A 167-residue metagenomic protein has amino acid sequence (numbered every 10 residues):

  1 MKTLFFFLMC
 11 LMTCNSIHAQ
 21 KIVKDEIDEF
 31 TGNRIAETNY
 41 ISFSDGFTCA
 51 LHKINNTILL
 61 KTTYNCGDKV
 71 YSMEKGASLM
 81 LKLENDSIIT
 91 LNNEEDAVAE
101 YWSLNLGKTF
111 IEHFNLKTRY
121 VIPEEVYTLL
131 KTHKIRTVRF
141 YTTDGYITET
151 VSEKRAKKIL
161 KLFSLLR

Functional and structural regions predicted by a protein language model:
M1-V23: Bacterial Sec-dependent N-terminal signal peptides
Q20-S78: An ectodomain-focused feature that recognizes extracytoplasmic/extracellular
G32, D86-I88, G145: Detector for glycine-centered tight turns/loop "hinges" at secondary-structure junctions
K61-T63, M80-K82, R119-V121, R139: Residue-level recognition of well-ordered beta-strand positions that form the cores of beta-sheet-rich folds across
Y64-D68, N85, D144: Beta-strand elements of well-folded, non-transmembrane domains
E74-E95, A99, R139-F140: Extended low-complexity, serine/threonine- and proline-enriched intrinsically disordered segments
E95-R167: Internal interaction segment
